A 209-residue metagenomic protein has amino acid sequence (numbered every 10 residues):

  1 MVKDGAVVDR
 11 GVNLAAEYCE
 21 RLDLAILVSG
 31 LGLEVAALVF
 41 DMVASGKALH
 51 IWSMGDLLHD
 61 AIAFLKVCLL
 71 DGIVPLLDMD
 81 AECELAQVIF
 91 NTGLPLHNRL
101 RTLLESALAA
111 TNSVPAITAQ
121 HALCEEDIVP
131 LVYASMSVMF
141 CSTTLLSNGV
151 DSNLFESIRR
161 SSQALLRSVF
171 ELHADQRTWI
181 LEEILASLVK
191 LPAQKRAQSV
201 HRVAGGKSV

Functional and structural regions predicted by a protein language model:
M1-V209: Eukaryotic alpha-helical solenoid repeat scaffolds
